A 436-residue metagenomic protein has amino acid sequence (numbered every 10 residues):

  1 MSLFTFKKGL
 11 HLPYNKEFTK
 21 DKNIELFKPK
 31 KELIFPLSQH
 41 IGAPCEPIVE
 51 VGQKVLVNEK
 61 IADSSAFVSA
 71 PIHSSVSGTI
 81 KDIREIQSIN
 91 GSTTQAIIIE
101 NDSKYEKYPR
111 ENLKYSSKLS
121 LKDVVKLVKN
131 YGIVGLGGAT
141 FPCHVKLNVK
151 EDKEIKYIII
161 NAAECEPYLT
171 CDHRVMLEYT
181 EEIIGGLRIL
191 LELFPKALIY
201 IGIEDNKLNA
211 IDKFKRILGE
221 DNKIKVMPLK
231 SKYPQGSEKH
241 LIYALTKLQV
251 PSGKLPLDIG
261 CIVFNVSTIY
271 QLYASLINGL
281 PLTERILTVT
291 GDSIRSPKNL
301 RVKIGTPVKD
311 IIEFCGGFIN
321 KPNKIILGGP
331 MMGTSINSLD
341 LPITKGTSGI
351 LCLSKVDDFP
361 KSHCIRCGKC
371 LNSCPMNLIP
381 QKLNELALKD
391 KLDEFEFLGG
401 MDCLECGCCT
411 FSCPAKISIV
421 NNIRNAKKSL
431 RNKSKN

Functional and structural regions predicted by a protein language model:
M1-I48: N-terminal, Lys/Arg-enriched amphipathic/low-complexity engagement segments that precede the first folded domain
E50-D63, D82: Short, well-structured beta-strand-loop connectors
G78-I80: Conserved hydrophobic positions within beta-strands
I83-S88, F318: Short, conserved beta-turn/loop elements at beta-strand boundaries and strand-helix junctions
D102-S120, V124-L127, G132, G137 (+4 more regions): Flanking helices and flexible, charged tails adjoining ferredoxin-like Fe-S electron-transfer domains in multi-subunit
L177-L193: Histidine-anchored nucleotide/phosphate-binding helix
K196-V308, F314-F318, G329: Hydrophobic alpha-helical positions that pack around
S348-K361, L371, P375-N436: Ferredoxin-type iron-sulfur electron-transfer modules in oxidoreductases and energy-metabolism complexes
